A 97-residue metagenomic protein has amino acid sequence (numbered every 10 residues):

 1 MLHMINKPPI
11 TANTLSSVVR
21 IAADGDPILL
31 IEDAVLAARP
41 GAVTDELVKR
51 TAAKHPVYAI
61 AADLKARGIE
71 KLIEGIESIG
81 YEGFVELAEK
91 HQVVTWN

Functional and structural regions predicted by a protein language model:
L2-T14, A34-P40: Short, glycine-rich nucleotide/cofactor-binding loops
I5-P8, E32, A61-A62, N97: Structural motif
A23, A52, E89: Short conserved AdoMet
G25-V35: A short beta-strand-loop structural module common to alpha/beta enzyme folds
G41-L47, E77-S78: Charged helix-capping and loop-helix junction motifs
T44-A66: A glycine-rich helix N-cap at a beta->alpha junction
R67-N97: C-terminal structural segments of small proteins and small subunits
